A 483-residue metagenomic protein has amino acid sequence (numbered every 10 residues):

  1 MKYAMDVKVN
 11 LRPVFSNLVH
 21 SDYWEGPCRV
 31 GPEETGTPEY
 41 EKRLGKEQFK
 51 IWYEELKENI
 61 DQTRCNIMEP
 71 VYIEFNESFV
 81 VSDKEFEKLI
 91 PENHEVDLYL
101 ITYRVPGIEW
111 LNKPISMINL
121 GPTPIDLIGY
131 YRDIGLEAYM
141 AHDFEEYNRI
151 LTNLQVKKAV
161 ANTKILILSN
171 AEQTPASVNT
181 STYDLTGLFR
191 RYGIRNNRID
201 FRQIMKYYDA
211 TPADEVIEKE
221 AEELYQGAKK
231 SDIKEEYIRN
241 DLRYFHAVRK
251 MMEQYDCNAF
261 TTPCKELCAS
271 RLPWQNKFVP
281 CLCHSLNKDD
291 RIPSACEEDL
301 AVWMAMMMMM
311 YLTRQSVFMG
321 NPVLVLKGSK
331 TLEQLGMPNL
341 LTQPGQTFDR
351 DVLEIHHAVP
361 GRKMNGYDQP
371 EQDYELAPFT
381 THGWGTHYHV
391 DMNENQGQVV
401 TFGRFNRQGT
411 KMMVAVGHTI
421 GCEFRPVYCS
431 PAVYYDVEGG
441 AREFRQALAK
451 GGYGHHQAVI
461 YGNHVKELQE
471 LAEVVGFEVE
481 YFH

Functional and structural regions predicted by a protein language model:
M1-V71, S177-A228: N-terminal glycine-rich anion-binding loop in soluble enzyme alpha/beta folds
Y3-P32, A161-T174, G417, Y428 (+2 more regions): Short hydrophobic beta-strand segments
E54-M68, H94, N112-I115, R132-Y139 (+3 more regions): Structural alpha-beta junctions
D61-L111, P212-Y255: N-terminal small/polar loop signature for handling phosphorylated ligands or for N-terminal nucleophile
F79-L151: Well-ordered mid-protein domain cores that form the structural environment of catalytic cofactors
T123-M319: Conserved, well-structured core segments that form the ligand-binding/active-site neighborhood of functional domains
S294-G421: Long, charge-rich C-terminal accessory regions
N365-H483: Extended hydrophobic packing segments that form well-structured cores
